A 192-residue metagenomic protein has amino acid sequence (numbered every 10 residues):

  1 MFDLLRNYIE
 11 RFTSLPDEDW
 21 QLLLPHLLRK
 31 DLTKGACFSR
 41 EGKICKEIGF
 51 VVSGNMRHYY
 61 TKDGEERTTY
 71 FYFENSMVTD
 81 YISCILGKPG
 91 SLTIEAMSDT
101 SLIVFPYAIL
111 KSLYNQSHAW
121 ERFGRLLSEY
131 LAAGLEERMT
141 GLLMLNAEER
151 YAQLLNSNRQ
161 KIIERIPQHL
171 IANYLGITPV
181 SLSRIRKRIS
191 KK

Functional and structural regions predicted by a protein language model:
M1-L28, S83: Cyclic nucleotide-binding regulatory module and flanking cytosolic helices
W20, I94, I109-L110, Q116-W120 (+3 more regions): Alpha-helical bundle regulatory/interaction domains
L28, N55-Y60, S101-L102: Short beta-strand segments in beta-sandwich/barrel cores
G35, K46-R57, E74-N75: Glycine- and acidic-residue-biased ligand/ion/polar-headgroup-sensing regions
F38-K43: Short phosphate-coordinating micro-motif centered on Lys-Gly-acidic
T68-L126: Cyclic-nucleotide recognition modules
L145-K192: Phosphate-/nucleic-acid-contacting segments
